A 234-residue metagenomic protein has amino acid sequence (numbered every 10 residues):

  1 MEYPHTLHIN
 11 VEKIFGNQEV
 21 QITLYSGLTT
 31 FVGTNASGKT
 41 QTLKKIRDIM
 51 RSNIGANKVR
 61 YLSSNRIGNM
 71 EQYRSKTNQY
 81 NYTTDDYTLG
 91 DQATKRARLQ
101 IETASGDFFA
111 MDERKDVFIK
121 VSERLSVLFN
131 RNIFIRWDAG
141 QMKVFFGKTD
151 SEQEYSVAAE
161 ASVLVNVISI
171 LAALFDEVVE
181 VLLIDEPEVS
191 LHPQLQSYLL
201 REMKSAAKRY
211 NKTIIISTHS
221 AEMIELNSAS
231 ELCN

Functional and structural regions predicted by a protein language model:
M1-R51, A139-N234: Switch/communication elements of ASCE P-loop NTPase nucleotide-binding domains
R51-F129: Coupling/switch segment of ABC-type P-loop NTPase heads
I133-D138: Short beta-strand
